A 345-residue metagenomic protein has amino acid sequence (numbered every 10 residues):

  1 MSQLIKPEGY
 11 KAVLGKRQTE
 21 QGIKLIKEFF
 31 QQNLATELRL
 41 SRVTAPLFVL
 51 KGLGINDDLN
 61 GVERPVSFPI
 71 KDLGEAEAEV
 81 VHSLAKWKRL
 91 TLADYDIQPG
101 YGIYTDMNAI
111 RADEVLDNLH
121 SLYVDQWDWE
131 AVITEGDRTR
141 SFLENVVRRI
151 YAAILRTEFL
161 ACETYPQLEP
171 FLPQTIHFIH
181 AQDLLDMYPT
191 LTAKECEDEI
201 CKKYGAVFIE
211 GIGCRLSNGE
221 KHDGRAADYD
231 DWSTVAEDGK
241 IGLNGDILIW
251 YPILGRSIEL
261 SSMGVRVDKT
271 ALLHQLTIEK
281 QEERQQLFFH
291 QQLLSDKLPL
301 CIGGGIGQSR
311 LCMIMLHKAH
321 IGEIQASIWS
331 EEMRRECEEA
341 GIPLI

Functional and structural regions predicted by a protein language model:
S2-L122, D128-V132: Class II aminoacyl-tRNA synthetase-like tRNA-binding/catalytic domains
Q21, L25, F29, R138-N145 (+4 more regions): Generic recognition of stable, solvent-exposed alpha-helical segments in well-folded globular domains
I23-I26, F30, L34, F68 (+8 more regions): Generic structural hydrophobic/aromatic packing signal, biased to beta-strands
L34-S41, I150-A161, A319: A generic secondary-structure signal for well-formed alpha-helical elements
L47-K51, P166-L172, I212, E332-R334: A glycine-rich phosphate-binding loop feature that marks nucleotide/adenosyl-phosphate handling sites
G61, L73, D96-P99, I103 (+6 more regions): A generic structural signal for short, non-catalytic loop/turn and secondary-structure boundary residues
T105-E199: Extended, charged alpha-beta segments that form solvent-exposed binding/catalytic grooves in nucleic-acid-handling
I110, A181-I345: A translation/RNA-centric and nucleic-acid-associated enzymatic feature enriched in Class II aminoacyl-tRNA synthetases
